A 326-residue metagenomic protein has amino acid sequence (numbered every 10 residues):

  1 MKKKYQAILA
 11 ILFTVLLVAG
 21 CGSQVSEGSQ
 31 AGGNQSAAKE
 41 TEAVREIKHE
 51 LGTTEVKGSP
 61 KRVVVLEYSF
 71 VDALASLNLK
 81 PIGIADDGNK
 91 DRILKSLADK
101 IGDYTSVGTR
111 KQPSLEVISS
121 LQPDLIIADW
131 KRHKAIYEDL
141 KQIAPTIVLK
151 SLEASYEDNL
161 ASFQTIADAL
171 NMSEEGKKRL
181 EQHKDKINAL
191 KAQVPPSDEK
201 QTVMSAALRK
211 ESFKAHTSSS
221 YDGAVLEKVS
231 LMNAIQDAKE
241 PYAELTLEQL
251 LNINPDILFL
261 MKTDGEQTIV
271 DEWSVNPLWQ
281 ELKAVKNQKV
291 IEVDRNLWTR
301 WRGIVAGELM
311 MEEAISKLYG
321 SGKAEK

Functional and structural regions predicted by a protein language model:
K2-A10, G20-S69, E174-V203, I269-V270 (+1 more regions): Bacterial Sec-exported substrate-binding components of ABC uptake systems
H49-L51, V107-L115, A238-L247: Short helix-initiation/N-cap motifs at beta->coil->alpha
E55-P60, D99-S106, K228-K239: A local structural motif
F70-V117: A short, structured surface patch at a secondary-structure boundary
D87-L94, K214-A243: Alpha-helical, coiled-coil/dimerization segments enriched in small aliphatic residues
Q122-A128, P145, L250, N254-L258: Proline-aspartate-enriched helix->loop->beta-strand connector
A135-L208, L297-K326: Extracytoplasmic substrate-binding proteins
I257-K326: Structured C-terminal subdomain patch of bacterial secreted/periplasmic proteins
